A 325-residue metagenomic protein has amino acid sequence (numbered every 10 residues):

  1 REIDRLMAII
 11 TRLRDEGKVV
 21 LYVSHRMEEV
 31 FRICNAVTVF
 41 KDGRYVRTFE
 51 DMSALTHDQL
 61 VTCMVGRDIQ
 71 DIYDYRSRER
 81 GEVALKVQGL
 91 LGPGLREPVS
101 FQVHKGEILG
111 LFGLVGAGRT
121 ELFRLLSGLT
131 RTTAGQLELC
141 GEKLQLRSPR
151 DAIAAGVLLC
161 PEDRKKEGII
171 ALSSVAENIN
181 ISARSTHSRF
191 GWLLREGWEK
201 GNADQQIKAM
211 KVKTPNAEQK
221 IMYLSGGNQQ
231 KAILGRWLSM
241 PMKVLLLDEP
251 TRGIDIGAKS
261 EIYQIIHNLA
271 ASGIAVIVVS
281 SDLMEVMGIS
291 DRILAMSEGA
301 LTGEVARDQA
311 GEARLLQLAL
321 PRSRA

Functional and structural regions predicted by a protein language model:
R1-A325: Glycine-rich phosphate-binding loops of nucleotide-dependent enzymes
